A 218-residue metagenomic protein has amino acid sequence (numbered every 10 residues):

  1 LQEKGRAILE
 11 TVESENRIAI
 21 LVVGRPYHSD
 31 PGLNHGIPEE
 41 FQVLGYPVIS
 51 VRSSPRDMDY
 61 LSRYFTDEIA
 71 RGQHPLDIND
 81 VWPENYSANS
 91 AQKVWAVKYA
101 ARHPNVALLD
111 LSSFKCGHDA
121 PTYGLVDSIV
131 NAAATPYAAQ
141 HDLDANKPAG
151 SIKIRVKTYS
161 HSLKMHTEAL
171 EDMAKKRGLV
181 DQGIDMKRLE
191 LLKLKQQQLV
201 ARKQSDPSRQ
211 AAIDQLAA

Functional and structural regions predicted by a protein language model:
L1-A218: An N-terminal assembly and electron-transfer interface module characteristic of large anaerobic redox and radical
